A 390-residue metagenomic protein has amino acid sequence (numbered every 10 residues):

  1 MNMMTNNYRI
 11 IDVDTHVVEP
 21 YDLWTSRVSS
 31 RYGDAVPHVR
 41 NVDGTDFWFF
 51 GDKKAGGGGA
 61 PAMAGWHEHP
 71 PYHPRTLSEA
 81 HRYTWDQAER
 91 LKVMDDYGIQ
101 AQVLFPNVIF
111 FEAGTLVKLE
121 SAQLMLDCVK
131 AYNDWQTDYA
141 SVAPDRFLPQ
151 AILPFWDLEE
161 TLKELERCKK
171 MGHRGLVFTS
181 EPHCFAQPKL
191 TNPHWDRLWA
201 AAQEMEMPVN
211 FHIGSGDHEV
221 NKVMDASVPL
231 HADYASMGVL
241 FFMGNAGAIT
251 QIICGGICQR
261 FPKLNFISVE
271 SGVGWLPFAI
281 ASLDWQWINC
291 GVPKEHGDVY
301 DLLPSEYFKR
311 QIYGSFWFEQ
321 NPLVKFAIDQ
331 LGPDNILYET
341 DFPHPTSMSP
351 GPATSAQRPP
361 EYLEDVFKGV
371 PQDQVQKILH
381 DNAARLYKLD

Functional and structural regions predicted by a protein language model:
N2-I11, E19-H73, S78-A101, D134-V142 (+8 more regions): Mid-to-C-terminal alpha-helical segments outside catalytic/metal-binding sites
E19, F105, T179: Conserved residues at the C-terminal ends of beta-strands
H69-R75, F110-L124, E159: Surface-exposed, active-site-proximal loop segments in enzymatic domains
R75-T84, L119, F147-E159: Active-site mouth loops of central-metabolism enzymes
F105-F110, G214-N221, H344: Short glycine-enriched loops at secondary-structure junctions
L116-S121, S227-G238, S355-Y362: Short glycine/proline- and charge-enriched loop/turn segments that cap or connect secondary-structure elements
A122-Y139: Active-site-proximal gating segment of KS-fold condensing enzymes and close homologs
L124-M125, A140, P144-L148, L153 (+2 more regions): Catalytic pocket-lining loop regions of alpha/beta-barrel enzymes, especially the amidohydrolase/enolase/GH5 lineages
